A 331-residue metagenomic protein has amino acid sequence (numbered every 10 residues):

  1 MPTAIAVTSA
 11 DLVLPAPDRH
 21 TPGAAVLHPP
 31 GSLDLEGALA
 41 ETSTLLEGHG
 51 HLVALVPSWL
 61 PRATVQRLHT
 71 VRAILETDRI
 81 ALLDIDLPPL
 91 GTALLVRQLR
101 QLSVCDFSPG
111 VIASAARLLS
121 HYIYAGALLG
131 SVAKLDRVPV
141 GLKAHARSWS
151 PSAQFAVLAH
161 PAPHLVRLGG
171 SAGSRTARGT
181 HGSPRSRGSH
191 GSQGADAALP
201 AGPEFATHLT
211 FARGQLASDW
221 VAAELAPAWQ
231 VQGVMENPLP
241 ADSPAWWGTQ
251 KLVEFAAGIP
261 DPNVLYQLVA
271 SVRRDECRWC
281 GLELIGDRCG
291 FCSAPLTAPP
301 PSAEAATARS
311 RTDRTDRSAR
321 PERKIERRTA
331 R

Functional and structural regions predicted by a protein language model:
M1-D78, L83, P88: Long, leucine/valine-rich, helix-dominated scaffolding and oligomerization segments
M1-P22, T180-S189, P299-R331: Actinobacteria-biased recognition of intrinsically disordered, low-complexity terminal regions
A4, P17, G23-A25, A195 (+5 more regions): Homeobox/homeodomain signature
P17-H20, A25, L39-A40, L46 (+10 more regions): Generic detector of ordered, mature protein regions
H20, A25, L33, L52 (+4 more regions): Compositionally biased, intrinsically disordered low-complexity regions
L45, L52-V56, S192, Y266-L268 (+2 more regions): Aromatic-enriched hydrophobic runs in primary sequence
H69-I259: Long, charged N-terminal interaction/targeting segments
F211-R331: Cys/His-clustered metal-coordination modules, chiefly Zn-binding fingers
